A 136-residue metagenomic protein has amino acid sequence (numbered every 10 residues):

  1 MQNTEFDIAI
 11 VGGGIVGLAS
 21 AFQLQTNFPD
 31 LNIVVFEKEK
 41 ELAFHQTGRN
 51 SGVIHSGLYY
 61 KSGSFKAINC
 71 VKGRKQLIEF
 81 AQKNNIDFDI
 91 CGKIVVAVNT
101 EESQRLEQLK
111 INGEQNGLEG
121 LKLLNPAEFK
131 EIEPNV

Functional and structural regions predicted by a protein language model:
Q2-V16, V34: Beta1/beta-strand and adjacent pyrophosphate-binding region of the FAD-binding site in flavoprotein oxidoreductases
V16, S20, E41: Conserved Rossmann-like nucleotide-cofactor binding loop
S20-A21, Q25, A81: Small-residue (primarily alanine) positions within well-ordered alpha-helices, especially packing/interaction faces
Q25-R49: Glycine-rich FAD pyrophosphate-binding loop
V53-E128, I132: Dinucleotide-binding Rossmann-like beta1-alpha1 core, especially the glycine-rich loop that anchors the ADP
P134-V136: Short, intrinsically disordered, charge-balanced linker/junction segments flanking boundaries in proteins
